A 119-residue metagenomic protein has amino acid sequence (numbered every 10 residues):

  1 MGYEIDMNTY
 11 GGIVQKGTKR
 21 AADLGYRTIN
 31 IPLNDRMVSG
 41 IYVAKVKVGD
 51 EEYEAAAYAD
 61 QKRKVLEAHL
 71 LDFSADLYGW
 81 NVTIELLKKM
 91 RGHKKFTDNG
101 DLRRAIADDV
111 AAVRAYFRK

Functional and structural regions predicted by a protein language model:
G2-K119: Phosphate/ribose-recognition catalytic cores of enzymes acting on nucleotide-derived substrates
